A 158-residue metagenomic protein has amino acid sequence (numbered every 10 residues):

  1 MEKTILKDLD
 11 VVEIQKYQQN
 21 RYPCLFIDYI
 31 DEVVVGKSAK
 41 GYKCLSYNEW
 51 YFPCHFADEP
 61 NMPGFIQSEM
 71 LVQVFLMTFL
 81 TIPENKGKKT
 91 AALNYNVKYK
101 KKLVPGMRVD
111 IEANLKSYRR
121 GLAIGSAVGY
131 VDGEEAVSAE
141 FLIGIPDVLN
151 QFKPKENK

Functional and structural regions predicted by a protein language model:
M1-E32, K158: N-terminal leader/capping segments at the start of a protein or of a new domain
E2-D8, V72-E112, A136-P146: Hydrophobic beta-strand-centered segment that forms part of the acyl-chain substrate-binding groove
Q19-M62: Catalytic strand-loop segment that frames the active site of acyl-thioester-processing enzymes
C24-F26, A91, V109, A123: Hydrophobic core residues within well-ordered beta-strands of beta-rich domains
Y29, Y42-C44, N96-K98, E112-N114 (+2 more regions): Residue-level recognition of well-ordered beta-strand positions that form the cores of beta-sheet-rich folds across
V34-K37, K102, Y118-A123: Short, conserved beta-turn/loop elements at beta-strand boundaries and strand-helix junctions
P53-P63, Q67-M77, A92: Compact, glycine-rich, soluble single-domain proteins
L122-K158: Mixed-charge, glycine-accented linear interaction segment located at domain edges/termini
